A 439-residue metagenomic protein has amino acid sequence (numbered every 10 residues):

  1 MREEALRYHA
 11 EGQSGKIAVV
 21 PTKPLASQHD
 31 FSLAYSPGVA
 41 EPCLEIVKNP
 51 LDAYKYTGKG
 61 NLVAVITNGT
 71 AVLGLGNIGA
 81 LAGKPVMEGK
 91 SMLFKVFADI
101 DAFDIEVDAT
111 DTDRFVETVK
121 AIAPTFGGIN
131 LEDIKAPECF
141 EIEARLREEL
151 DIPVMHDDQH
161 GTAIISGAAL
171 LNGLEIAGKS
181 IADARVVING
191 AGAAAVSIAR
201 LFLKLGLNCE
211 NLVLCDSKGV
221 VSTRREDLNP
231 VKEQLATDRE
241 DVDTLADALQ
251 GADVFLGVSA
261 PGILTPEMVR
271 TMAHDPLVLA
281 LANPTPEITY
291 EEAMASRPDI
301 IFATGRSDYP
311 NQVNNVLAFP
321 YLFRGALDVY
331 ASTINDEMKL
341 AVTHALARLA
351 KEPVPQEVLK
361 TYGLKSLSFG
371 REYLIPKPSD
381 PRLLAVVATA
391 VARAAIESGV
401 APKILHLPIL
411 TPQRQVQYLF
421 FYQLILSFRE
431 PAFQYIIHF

Functional and structural regions predicted by a protein language model:
M1-V154, L349, A388-P402: N-terminal ligand-binding/catalytic initiation module
Y8-E11, L33-S36, A40, A64 (+4 more regions): NAD(P)-dependent Rossmann-like dehydrogenase/reductase catalytic/cofactor-binding core
L73, I78-A98, H156, H160 (+1 more regions): Glycine-rich phosphate/diphosphate-binding loop of Rossmann-like nucleotide-binding domains
D104, N130-D133, V154-D157, I188 (+5 more regions): General beta-strand structural signal in soluble alpha/beta enzymes
D157-D158, A177-K179, A280-V400: Adenosine-phosphate binding glycine-rich loop
K232-I301, R306-D308: Rossmann-like adenosine-cofactor binding region
Q415-L419, Q423-A432, I436-I437: N-terminal amphipathic/hydrophobic targeting modules at extreme N-termini, encompassing cleavable Sec/SRP-type signal
